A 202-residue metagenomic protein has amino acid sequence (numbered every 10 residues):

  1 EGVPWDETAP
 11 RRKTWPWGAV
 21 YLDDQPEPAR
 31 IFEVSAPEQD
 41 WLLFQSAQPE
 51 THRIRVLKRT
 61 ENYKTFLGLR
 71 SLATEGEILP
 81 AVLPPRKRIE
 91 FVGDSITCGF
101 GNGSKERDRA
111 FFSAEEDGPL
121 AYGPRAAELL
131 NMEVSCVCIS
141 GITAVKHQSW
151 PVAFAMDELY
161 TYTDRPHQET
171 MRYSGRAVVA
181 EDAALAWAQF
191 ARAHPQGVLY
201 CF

Functional and structural regions predicted by a protein language model:
E1-V92, I96-G118: N-terminal secretory targeting modules
P37, R55-F66, N102, R107-F202: Conserved SGNH/GDSL esterase-like catalytic core that processes O-acyl groups on lipids and polysaccharides
